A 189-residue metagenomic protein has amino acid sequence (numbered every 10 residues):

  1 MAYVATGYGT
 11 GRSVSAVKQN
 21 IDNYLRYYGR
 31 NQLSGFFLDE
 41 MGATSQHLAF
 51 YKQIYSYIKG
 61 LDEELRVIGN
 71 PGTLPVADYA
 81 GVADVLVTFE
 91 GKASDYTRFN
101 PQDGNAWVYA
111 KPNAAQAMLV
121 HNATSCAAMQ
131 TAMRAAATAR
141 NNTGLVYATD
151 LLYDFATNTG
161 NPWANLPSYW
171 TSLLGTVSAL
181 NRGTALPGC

Functional and structural regions predicted by a protein language model:
M1-C189: Glycan-processing catalytic domains of CAZymes
